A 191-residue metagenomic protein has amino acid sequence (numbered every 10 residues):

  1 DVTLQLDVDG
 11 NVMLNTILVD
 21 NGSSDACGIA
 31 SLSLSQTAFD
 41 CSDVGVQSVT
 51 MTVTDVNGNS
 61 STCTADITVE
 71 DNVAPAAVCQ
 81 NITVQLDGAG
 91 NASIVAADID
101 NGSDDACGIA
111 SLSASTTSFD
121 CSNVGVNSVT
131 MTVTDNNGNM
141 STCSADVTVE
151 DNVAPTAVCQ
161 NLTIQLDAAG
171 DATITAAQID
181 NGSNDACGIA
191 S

Functional and structural regions predicted by a protein language model:
D1-S191: Proline-threonine-serine-rich low-complexity tracts
